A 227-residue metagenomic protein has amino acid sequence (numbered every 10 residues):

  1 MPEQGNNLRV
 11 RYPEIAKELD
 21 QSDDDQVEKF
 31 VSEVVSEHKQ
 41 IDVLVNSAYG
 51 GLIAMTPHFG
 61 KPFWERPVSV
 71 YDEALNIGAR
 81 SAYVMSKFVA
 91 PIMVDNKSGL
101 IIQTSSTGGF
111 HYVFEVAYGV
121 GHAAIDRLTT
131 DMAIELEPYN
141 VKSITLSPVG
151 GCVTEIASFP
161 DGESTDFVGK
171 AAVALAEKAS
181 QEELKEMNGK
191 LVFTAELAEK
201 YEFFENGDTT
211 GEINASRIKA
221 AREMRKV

Functional and structural regions predicted by a protein language model:
P2, E18-F30, V68: The beta1-alpha1 cofactor-binding region of Rossmann-like NAD(H)/NADP(H)-dependent oxidoreductases
Y12, Q40-I41, M93-S105, P138-V141 (+1 more regions): Active-site loop of short-chain dehydrogenase/reductase
Y12-I15, E33-N46, L52, P67 (+1 more regions): A glycine-rich helix->loop->beta "capping" turn within Rossmann-like NAD(P)(H)-dependent oxidoreductase domains
K29-S36, M55-E65, S69-N76: Active-site Tyr-X3-Lys motif and surrounding loop/helix of classical short-chain dehydrogenase/reductase
G50-G51, P62-V70, A74, L100-P138 (+1 more regions): Catalytic loop of short-chain dehydrogenase/reductase
S86-K87, T130: A short, exposed helix-loop element centered on a Lys and neighboring polar residues
T145-L146, F159-V227: C-terminal helical subdomain
